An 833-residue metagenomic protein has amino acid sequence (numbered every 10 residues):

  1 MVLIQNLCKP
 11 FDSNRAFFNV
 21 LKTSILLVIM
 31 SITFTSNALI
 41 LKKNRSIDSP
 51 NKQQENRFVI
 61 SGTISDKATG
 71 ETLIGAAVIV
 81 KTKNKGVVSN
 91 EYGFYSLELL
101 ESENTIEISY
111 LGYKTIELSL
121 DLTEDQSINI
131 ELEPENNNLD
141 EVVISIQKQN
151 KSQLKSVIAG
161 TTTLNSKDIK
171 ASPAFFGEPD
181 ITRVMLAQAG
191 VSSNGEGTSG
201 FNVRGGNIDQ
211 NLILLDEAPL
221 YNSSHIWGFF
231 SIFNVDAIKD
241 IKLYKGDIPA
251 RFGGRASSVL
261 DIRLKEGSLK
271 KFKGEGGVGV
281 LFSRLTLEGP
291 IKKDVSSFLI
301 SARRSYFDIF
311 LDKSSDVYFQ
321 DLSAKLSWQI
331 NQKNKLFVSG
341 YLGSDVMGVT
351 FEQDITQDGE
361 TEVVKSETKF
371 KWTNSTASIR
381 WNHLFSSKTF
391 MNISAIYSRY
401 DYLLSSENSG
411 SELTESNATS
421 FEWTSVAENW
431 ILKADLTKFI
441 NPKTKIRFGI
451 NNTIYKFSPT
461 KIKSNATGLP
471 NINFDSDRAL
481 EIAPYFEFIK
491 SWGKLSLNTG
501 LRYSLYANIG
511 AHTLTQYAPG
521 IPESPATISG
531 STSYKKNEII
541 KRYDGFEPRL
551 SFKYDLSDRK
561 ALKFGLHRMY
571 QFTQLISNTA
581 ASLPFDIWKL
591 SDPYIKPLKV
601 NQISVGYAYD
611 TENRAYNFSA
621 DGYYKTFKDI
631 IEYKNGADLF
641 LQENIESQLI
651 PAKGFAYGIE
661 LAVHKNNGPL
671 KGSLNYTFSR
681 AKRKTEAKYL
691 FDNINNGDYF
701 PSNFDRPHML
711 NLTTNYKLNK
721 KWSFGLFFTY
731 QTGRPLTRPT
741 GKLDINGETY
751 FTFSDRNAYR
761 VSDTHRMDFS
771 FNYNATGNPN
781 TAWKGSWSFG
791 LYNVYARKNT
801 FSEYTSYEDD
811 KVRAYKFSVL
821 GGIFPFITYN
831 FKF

Functional and structural regions predicted by a protein language model:
I40-R57, T63-E71, A76-K81, E107-Y113 (+4 more regions): Short, acidic, small-residue-rich periplasmic hinge/interaction motif at the N-terminus of Gram-negative outer-membrane
K114, V143, K148-D209, L215-I248 (+1 more regions): Periplasmic N-terminal accessory/gating domains of Gram-negative outer-membrane beta-barrel systems
G279-R304, S314-V349, T368-Y397, I440-T444 (+1 more regions): Transmembrane beta-barrel wall of Gram-negative outer-membrane proteins
E352-Q357, D401, K456-N465, A507-S529 (+6 more regions): Surface-exposed extracellular loop regions of Gram-negative outer-membrane beta-barrel proteins, predominantly
S420, S425, N429-K433, N473 (+7 more regions): Outer membrane beta-barrel strand-and-loop segments of large Gram-negative receptors, especially TonB-dependent
R447-S557, K688: Signature of Gram-negative outer-membrane beta-barrel scaffolds
Y570, K721, Y730-E748, S762-D768 (+1 more regions): C-terminal beta-signal and adjacent terminal beta-strands/loops of Gram-negative outer-membrane beta-barrel proteins
Y623-T626, S647-T740, N830: Gram-negative outer-membrane beta-barrel transporters
